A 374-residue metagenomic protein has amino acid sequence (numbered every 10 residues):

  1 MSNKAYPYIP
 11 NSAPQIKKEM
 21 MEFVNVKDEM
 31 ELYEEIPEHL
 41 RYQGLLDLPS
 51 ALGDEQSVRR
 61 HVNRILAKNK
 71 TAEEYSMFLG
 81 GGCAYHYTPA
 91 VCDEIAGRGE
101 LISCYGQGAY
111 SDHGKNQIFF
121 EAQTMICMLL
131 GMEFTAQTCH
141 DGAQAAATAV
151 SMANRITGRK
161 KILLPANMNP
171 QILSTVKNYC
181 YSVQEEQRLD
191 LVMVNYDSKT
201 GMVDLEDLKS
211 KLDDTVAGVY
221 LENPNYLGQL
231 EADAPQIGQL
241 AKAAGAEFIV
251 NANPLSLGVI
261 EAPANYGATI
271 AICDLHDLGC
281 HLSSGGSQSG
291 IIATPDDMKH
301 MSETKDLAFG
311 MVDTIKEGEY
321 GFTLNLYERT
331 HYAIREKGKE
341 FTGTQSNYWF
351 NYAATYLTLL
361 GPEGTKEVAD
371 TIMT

Functional and structural regions predicted by a protein language model:
M1-I16, M20, I315-E319: Charged, compositionally biased N-terminal leader segments and the immediate start of the first structured element
L32, A264-G279: Conserved active-site segment immediately N-terminal to the catalytic lysine that forms the internal aldimine
L32, I126, V176-K177, L208 (+6 more regions): Buried hydrophobic positions in well-ordered alpha/beta secondary-structure cores of metabolic enzymes
E34-E121, C127: N-terminal entrance/gating region of PLP-dependent enzymes' catalytic architecture
Y85-E100, C104-T215: PLP-dependent aspartate aminotransferase-fold enzymes
Q144, N169-Q171, L255-G258, D277-L282 (+1 more regions): Short gly/pro/ser/thr-enriched loop/turn and capping motifs at secondary-structure boundaries
Y196-L255, D277: Active-site phosphate-binding strand-loop segment of PLP-dependent enzymes
C273, L278-T374: Active-site C-terminal subdomain of aminotransferase-like
